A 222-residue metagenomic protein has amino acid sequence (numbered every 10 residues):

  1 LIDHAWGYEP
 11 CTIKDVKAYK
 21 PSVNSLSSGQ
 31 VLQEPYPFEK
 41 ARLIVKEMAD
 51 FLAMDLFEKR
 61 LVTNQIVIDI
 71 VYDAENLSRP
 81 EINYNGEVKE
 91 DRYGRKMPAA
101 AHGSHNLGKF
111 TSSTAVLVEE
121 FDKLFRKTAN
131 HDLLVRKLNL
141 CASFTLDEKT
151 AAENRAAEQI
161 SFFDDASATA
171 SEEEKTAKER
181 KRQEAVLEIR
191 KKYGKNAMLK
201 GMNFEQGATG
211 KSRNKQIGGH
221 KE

Functional and structural regions predicted by a protein language model:
L1-E222: Basic, low-complexity intrinsically disordered segments
